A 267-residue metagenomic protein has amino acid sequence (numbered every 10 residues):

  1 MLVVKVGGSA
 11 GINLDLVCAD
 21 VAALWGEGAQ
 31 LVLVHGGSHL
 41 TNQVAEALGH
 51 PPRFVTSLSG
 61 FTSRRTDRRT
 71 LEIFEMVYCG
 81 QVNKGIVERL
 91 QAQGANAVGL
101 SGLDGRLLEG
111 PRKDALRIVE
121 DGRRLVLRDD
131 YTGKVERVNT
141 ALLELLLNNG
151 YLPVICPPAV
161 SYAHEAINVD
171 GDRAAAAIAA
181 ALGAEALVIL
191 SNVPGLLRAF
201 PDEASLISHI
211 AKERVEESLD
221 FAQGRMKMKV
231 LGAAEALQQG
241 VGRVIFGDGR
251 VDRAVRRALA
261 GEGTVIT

Functional and structural regions predicted by a protein language model:
M1-T267: C-terminal catalytic "cap/lid" subdomain
